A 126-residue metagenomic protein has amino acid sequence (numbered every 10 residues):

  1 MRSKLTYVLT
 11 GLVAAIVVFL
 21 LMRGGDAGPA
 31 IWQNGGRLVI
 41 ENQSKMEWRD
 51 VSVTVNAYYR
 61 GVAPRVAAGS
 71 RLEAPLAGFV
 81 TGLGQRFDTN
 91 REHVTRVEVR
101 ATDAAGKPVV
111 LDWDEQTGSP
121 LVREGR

Functional and structural regions predicted by a protein language model:
M1-K4: Positively charged n-region of N-terminal signal peptides that target proteins for export
T6-R23: Hydrophobic membrane-insertion alpha-helices, especially the h-region of bacterial N-terminal signal peptides
G24-R37: Ser/Thr/Pro/Gly-rich low-complexity linker/stalk segments immediately outside membranes or between
R37-S44: Short edge beta-strand/loop segments characteristic of extracellular beta-sandwich folds
K45-D50: Short acidic/proline- and small/hydrophobic-mixed sequence motifs that coincide with surface turns and coil-to-beta
S52-T54: Beta-strand signatures of extracellular beta-sandwich domains
A57-F87: Intrinsically disordered, low-complexity Pro/Gly/Ser/Thr-rich segments with frequent PxxP/GP/PP motifs and embedded
V80-R126: Terminal connector regions
